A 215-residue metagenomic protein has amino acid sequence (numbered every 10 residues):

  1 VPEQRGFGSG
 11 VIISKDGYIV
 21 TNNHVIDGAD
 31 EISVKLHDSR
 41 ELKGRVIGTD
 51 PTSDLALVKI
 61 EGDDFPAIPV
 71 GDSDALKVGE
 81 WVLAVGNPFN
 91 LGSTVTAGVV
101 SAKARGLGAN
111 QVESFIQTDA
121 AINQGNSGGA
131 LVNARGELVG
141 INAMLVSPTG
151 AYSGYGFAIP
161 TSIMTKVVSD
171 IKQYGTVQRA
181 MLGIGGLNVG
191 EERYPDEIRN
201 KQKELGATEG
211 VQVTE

Functional and structural regions predicted by a protein language model:
V1-E209, T214: Serine-dependent protease modules
